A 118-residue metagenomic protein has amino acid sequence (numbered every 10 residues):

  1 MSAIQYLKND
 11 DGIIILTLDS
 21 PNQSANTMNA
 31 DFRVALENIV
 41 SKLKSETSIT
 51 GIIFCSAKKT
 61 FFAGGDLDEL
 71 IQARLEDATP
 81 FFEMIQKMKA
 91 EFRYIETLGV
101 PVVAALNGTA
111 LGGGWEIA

Functional and structural regions predicted by a protein language model:
M1-C55, T79, A90-R93: Conserved CoA-thioester-binding segment of acyl-CoA-metabolizing enzymes
T27, F62, G113: Residues that form or flank phosphate/diphosphate-binding pockets in enzymes that use nucleotide phosphates
A30-D31, D66-L70, I117: Short, glycine/charged-enriched secondary-structure capping and boundary segments
S56-E91, A110: Glycine- (often His-adjacent) and acidic-residue-rich active-site loop that binds/positions the CoA thioester
R93-I117: Glycine-rich beta-to-alpha active-site loop
